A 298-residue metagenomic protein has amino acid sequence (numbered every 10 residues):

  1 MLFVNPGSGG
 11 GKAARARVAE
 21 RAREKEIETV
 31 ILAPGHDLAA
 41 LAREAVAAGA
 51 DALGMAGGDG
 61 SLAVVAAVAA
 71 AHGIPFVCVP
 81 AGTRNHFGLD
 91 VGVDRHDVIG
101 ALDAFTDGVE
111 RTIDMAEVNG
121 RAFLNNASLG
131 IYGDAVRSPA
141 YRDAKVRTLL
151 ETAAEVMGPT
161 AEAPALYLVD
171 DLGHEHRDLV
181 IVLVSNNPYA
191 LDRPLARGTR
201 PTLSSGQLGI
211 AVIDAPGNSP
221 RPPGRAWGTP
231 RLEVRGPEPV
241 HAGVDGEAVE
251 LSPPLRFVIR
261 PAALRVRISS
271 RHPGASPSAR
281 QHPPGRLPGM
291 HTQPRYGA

Functional and structural regions predicted by a protein language model:
M1-L53, A63, P273, Q281-A298: ATP/NTP phosphate-donor binding region
F3, K12, A16, R21 (+3 more regions): Catalytic core of DAGKc-family lipid kinases
G9-A13, L191-D192, V266, A275: Short N-terminal binding/cap micro-motifs at the start of the first secondary-structure element
M55-D59: N-terminal glycine-rich "phosphate-gripper" loop used for MgATP/nucleotide binding and carboxylate activation
G60-V65, H86: Short glycine/serine/threonine-rich phosphate/pyrophosphate-binding segments that cradle anionic phosphate groups
D171, T202-S205, V212-A298: ATP/nucleoside-binding phosphotransfer catalytic cores, i.e., glycine-rich phosphate-binding loops
H174-P220: Internal helical hairpin/lid segments
